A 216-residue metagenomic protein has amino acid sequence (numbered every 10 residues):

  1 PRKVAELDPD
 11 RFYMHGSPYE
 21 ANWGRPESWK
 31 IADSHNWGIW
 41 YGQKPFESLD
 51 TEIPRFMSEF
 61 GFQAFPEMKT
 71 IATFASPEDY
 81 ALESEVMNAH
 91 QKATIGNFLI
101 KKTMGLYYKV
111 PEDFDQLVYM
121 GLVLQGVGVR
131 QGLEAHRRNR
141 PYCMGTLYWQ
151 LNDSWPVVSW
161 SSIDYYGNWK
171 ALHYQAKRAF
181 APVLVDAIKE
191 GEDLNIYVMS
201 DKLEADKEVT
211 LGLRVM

Functional and structural regions predicted by a protein language model:
P1-H15, W23-W29, R214-M216: Repeat-solenoid scaffold signature
V4-A5, H15, G24, H35-A205: Substrate-binding clefts and catalytic carboxylate motifs of secreted carbohydrate-active enzymes
L203-M216: Short acidic, flexible loop segments centered on an aromatic residue
